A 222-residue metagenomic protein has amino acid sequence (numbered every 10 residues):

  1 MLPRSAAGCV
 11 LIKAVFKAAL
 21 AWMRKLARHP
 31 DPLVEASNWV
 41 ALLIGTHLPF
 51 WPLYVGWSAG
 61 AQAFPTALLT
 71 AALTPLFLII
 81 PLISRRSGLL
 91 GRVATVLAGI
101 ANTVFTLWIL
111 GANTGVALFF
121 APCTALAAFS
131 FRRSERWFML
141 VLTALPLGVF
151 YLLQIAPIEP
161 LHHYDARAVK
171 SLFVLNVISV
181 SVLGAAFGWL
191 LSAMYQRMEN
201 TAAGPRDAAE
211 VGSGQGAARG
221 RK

Functional and structural regions predicted by a protein language model:
M1-P30: Short, Lys/Arg-rich, polar N-terminal cytosolic tail immediately upstream of the first transmembrane signal-anchor
C9-V10, I44, L48, T66 (+2 more regions): Compositionally biased non-globular segments, especially hydrophobic aliphatic-rich helices of signal peptides
W22-E35, I83-R86, Y164-R167: Juxtamembrane loop-transmembrane helix junctions in multi-pass integral membrane proteins, especially the extracellular
E35-A112, F120-L126, T143-L147: Hydrophobic transmembrane alpha-helices and their membrane-interface boundaries in multi-pass, membrane-anchored
P49-A72, G88-V93, S130-N200: Alpha-helical transmembrane segments and their interfaces in multipass membrane proteins
V116: A contiguous binding-surface segment within folded domains or other stable secondary-structure elements
G184-F187, L191-K222: Amphipathic coiled-coil signal-transmission "stalk" helices
